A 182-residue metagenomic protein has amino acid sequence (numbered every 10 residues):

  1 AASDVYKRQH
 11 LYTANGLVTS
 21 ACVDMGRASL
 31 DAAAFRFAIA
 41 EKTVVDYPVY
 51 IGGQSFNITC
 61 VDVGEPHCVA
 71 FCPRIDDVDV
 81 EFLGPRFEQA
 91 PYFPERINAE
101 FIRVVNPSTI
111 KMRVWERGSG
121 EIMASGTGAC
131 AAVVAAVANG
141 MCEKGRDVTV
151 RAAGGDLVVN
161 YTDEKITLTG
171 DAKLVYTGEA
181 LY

Functional and structural regions predicted by a protein language model:
A1-Y6: Short, small-residue-biased leader/transition segments that mark boundaries at the very start of proteins
K7-C72, L157-Y182: ATP-dependent small-molecule kinase catalytic core of the GHMP/sugar-kinase superfamily and closely related
D46-N57, V105-G120: Short, hydrophobic/aliphatic alpha-helical segments
C68-V69, L83-W115, D156-V159: Conserved phosphate-donor
R74-D76: Acidic glycine-/aspartate-rich tracts in secreted/extracellular proteins
V105, W115-R117, G128, A153-G155 (+2 more regions): Short, loop-centered acidic/histidine patches that primarily coordinate divalent metals
G118-A132: Short glycine/threonine-rich catalytic loop with a Thr-x-Gly-x-Asp
C130, V134-T162: Conserved post-catalytic alpha-helical subdomain immediately downstream of the catalytic base and nucleotide-binding
